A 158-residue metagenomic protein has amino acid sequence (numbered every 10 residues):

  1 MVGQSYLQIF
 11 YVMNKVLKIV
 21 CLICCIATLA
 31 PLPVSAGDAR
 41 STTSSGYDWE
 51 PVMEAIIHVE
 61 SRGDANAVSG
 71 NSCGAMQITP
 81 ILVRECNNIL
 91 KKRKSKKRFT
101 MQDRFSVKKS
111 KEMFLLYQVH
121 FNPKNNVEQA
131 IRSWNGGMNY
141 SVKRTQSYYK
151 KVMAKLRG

Functional and structural regions predicted by a protein language model:
Y6, Y11-C21: Bacterial N-terminal signal peptides that target proteins for export
V20-A30: Bacterial N-terminal signal peptides
L32-D38: Sec/Tat signal peptide C-region and signal peptidase I cleavage site
G46-W49, S69, K124-V127: Extracellular/periplasmic catalytic domains that process cell-envelope and extracellular macromolecules
D48-D64, I78, F114, Q129-G137: Short, functionally critical alpha-helical segments immediately adjacent to catalytic or ligand/cofactor-binding
A67-S69, R144-T145: Short, solvent-exposed loop/turn and secondary-structure capping segments
P80-S133, M138-S141, Y148-G158: Alpha-helical segment that forms one wall of the substrate-binding/catalytic cleft in peptidoglycan-active domains
